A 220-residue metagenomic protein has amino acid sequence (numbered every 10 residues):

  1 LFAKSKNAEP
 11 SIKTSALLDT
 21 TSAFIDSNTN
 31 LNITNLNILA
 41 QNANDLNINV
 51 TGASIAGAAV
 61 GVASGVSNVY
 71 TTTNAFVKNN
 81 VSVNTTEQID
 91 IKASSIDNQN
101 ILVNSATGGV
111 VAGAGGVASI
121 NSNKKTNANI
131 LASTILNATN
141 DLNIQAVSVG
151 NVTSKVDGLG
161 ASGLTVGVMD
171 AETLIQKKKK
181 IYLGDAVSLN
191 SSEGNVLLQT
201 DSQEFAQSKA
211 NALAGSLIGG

Functional and structural regions predicted by a protein language model:
L1-G220: Low-complexity, glycine- and small/polar-enriched segments
